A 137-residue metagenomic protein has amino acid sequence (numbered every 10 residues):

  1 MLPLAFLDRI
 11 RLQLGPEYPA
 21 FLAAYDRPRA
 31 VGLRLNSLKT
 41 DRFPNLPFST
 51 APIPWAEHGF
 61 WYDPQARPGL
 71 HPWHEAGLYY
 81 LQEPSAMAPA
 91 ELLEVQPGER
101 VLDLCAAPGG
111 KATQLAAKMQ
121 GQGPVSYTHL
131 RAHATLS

Functional and structural regions predicted by a protein language model:
M1-G59: N-terminal auxiliary segments of SAM/dcSAM-dependent transferases
L33, P89, C105: Residue-level signal for inorganic ion chemistry
E57-V95: Class I SAM-dependent transferase core
E99-C105: Conserved class I S-adenosyl-L-methionine
P108-Q120: Conserved SAM-binding loop of SAM-dependent methyltransferases across substrates and taxa, primarily the Class I
G123-S126: Short beta-strand element of Class I
H129-S137: Single conserved hydrophobic/aromatic residue that forms the stacking wall/gate of nucleotide- or nucleobase-binding
